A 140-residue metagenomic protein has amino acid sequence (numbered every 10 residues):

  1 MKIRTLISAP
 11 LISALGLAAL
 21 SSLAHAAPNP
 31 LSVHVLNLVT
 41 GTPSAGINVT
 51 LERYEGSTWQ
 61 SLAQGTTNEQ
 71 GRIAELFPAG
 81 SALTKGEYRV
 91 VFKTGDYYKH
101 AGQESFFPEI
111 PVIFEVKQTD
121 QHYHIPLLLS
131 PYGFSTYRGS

Functional and structural regions predicted by a protein language model:
K2, S8, A26, K85-S140: Feature of secretome-associated and extracellular-like proteins
R4, S44, Q60-L62, A74: Generic structural signal for well-ordered beta-strand positions
S13-S44, W59, S135-T136, S140: Beta-strand-rich domain onsets/edges
N37-V39, L51-E55, T94: Residue-level signal for short segments within beta-strands and strand-turn junctions of well-structured beta-sheet
T42, T50, T66-N68, G80: A generic structural motif
N48-L62: Short amphipathic beta-strand segments in non-cytosolic proteins
L62-T66, P78-G80, V112-E115: Beta-strand-rich interaction surfaces with strong enrichment in secreted/lumenal proteins
T67-A79, V90: Glycine-centered loop-to-beta-strand initiation motif
